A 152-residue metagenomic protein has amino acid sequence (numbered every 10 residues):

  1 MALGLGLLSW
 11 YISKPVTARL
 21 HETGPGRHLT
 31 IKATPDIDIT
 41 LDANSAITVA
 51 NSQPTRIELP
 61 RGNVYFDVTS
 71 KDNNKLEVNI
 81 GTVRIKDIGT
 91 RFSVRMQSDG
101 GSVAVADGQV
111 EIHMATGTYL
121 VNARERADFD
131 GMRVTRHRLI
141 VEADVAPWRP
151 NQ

Functional and structural regions predicted by a protein language model:
A2-Q152: A residue-level detector for the "anchor" residue at the start of short, highly conserved motifs
